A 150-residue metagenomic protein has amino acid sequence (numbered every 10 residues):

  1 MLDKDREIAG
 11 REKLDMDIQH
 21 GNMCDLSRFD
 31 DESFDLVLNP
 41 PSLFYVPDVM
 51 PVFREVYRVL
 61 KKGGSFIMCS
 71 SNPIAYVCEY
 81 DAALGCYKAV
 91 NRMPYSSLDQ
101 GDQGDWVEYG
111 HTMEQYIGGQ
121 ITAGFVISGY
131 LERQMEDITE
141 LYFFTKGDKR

Functional and structural regions predicted by a protein language model:
M1-D25: Class I SAM-dependent methyltransferase SAM/SAH-binding core
C24-V37: A short acidic, Gly/Pro-enriched loop at the edge of an enzyme's catalytic core that lines a small-molecule cofactor
D35-M50: A short SAM/SAH-binding and catalytic strip from SAM-dependent methyltransferases
M50-S65: A short glycine-rich, Lys/Arg-flanked "PGG" loop and its adjoining helix->strand segment in the class I
S65-S96: Conserved class I S-adenosyl-L-methionine
M68-S70, I74, Q100-Q115: Acceptor-substrate binding/catalytic loop of class I
V107-Y130: Short alpha-helix
A123-F125, D137-R150: Core SAM-dependent methyltransferase catalytic element
